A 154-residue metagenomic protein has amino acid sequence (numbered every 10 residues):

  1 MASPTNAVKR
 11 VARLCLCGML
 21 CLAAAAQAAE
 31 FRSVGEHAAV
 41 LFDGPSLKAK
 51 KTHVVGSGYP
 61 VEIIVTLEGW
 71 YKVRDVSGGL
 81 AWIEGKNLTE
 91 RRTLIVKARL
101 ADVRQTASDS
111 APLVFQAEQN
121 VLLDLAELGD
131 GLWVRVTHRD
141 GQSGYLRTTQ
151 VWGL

Functional and structural regions predicted by a protein language model:
M1-R10: N-terminal secretory signal peptides that target proteins for export/translocation
A2-S3, L20, I83: A short, compositionally biased domain-edge/stem linker segment
T5, A23-A26: Glycine-centered signal
A12-A23: Bacterial N-terminal signal peptides
A26-D43, K51-S57, I64-A107, P112-L122 (+2 more regions): SH3-family beta-barrel domains
K48: A short beta-loop-beta micro-motif enriched in histidine and acidic residues
